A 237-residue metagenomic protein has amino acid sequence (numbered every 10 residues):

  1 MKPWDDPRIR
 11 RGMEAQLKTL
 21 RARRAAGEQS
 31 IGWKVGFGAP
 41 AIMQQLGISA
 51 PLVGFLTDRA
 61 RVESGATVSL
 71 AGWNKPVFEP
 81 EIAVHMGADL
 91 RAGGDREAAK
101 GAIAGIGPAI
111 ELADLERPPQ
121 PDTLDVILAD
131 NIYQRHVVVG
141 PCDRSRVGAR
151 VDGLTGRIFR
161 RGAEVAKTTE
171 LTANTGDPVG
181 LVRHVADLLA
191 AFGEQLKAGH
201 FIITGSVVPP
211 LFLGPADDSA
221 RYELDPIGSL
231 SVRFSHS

Functional and structural regions predicted by a protein language model:
M1-D177, V182-R183, A191, L213-A216 (+1 more regions): Catalytic-core "active-site belt" of small-molecule-metabolizing enzymes, emphasizing His/Asp/Glu-rich regions
G180-D187, H200-I203: Short, structured beta-strand/loop micro-motifs enriched in basic residues and often containing a Trp
L189-F192, K197: Extended mid-to-C-terminal alpha-helical interaction segments
Q195, A220-R221: Hydrophobic, well-ordered secondary-structure scaffolds
L196-P209: Conserved metal-binding segment of the jelly-roll/cupin
H200, D217-D218: Structural motif
